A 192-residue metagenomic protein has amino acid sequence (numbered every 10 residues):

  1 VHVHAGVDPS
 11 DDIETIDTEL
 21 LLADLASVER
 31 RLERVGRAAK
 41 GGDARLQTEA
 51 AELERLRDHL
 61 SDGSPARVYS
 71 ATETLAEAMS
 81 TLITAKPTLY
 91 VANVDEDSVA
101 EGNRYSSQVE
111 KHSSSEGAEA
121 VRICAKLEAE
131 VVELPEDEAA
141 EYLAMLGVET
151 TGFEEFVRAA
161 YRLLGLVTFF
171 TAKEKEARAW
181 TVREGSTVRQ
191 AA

Functional and structural regions predicted by a protein language model:
V1, L22, A26-G36: Hydrophobic alpha-helical hairpins/lids featuring a short glycine-rich hinge
V1-L21: Conserved P-loop NTPase nucleotide-binding/switch module
D17, D24, G42-R45: Surface positions of alpha-helical coiled-coils, especially the charged/polar e/g heptad sites that form inter-helical
R30-A191: C-terminal-of-GTPase-core extension/linker across diverse P-loop GTPases
